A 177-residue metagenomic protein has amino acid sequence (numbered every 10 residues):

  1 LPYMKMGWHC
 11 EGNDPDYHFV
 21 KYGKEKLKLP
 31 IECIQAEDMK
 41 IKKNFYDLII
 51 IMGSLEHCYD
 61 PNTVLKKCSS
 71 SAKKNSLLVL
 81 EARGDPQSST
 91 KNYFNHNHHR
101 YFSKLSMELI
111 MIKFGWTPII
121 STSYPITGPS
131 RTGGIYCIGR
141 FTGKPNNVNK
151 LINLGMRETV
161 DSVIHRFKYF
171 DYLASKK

Functional and structural regions predicted by a protein language model:
L1-Y124, G139-F141: Conserved SAM-binding loop
K43, K176-K177: C-terminal end-of-chain micro-motif
P125-S130: AMP-binding (ANL) adenylation modules
R131-K176: Flexible, glycine-/basic-rich loop-and-beta segments that form/coincide with the SAM-dependent methyltransferase
